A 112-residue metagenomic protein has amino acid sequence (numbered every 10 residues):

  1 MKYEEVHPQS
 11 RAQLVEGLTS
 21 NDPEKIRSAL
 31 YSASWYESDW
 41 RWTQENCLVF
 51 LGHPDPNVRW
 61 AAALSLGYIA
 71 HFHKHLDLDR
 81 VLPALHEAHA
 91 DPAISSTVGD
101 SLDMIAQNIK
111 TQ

Functional and structural regions predicted by a protein language model:
M1-E5, R27-S38, W60-H73, S96-N108: Structural detector for internal amphipathic alpha-helices that build alpha-solenoid repeat scaffolds
E5-G17, S38-F50, K74-H89, T111-Q112: Amphipathic alpha-helical scaffolding segments comprising HEAT/armadillo-like alpha-solenoid repeats
L14-R27, N57, A61: Membrane-interacting alpha-helical segments
N21-D22, P54-D55, A90-S95: Short inter-helical turns and helix N-cap capping residues of alpha-solenoid HEAT/ARM repeat scaffolds
R41-N57, A61, I69-A70: Leucine-rich repeat
L51-D55, L66-G67, D77, L102: A structural signal for the main folded, soluble domain(s) of proteins
D79, P92-G99: Short, amphipathic alpha-helical segments
